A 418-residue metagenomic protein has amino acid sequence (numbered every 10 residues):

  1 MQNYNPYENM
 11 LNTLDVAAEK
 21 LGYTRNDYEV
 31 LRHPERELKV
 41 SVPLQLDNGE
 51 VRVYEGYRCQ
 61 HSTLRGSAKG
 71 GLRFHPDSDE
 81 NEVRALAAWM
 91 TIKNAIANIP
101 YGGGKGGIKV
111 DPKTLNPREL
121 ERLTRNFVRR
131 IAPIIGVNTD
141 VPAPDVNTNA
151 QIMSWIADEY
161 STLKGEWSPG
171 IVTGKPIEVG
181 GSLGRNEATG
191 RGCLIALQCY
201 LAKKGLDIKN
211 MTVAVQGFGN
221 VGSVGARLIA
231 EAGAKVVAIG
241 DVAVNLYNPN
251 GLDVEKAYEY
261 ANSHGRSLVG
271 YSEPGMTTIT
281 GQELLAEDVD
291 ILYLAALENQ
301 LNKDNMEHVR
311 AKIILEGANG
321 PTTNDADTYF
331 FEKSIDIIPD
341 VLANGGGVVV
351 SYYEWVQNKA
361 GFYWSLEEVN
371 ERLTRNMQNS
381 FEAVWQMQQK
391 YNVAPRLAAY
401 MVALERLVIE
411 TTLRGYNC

Functional and structural regions predicted by a protein language model:
Q2-S41: Short, Gly/Pro- and small/polar-rich lid/capping loops
Y4-N5, Y200, E307, A311-C418: Adenosine-phosphate binding glycine-rich loop
T24-V30, N98, I135-P144, E166-G170 (+3 more regions): Flexible, glycine/charged-enriched surface loops at secondary-structure junctions
V40-P112: Glycine-rich, N-terminal phosphate-binding loop and its surrounding beta-alpha-beta segment
A95-K209: Glycine/serine-rich phosphate-binding loop and adjoining beta1-alpha1 elements at the start of nucleotide-handling
G181-A286: Glycine-rich phosphate/diphosphate-binding loop of Rossmann-like nucleotide-binding domains
V244-I337: Rossmann-like adenosine-cofactor binding region
